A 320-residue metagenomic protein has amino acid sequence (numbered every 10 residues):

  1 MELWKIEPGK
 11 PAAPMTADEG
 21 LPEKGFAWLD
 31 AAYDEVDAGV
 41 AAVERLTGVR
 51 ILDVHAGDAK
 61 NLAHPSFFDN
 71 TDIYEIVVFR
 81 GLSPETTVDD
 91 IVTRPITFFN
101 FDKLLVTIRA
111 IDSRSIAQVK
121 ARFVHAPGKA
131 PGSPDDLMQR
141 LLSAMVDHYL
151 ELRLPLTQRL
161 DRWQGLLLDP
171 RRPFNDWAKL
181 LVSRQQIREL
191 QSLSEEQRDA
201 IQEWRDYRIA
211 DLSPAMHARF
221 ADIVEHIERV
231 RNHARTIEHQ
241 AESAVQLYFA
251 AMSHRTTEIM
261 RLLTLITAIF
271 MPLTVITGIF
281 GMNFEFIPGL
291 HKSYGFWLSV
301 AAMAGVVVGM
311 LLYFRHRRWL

Functional and structural regions predicted by a protein language model:
M1-D206, L212-S213, H226-R229, T236 (+1 more regions): Peripheral, non-transmembrane regulatory/ligand-interaction domains of membrane transport proteins
G48, S66-F68, A121, M216 (+3 more regions): A generic membrane alpha-helix/interface feature
D69-N70, P84, D169, P214 (+2 more regions): Generic structural "secondary-structure junction" signal
W204-H217, A241-S253: Long amphipathic alpha-helical coiled-coil segments
E225-L320: Hydrophobic alpha-helical transmembrane segments and their immediately adjacent juxtamembrane loops
